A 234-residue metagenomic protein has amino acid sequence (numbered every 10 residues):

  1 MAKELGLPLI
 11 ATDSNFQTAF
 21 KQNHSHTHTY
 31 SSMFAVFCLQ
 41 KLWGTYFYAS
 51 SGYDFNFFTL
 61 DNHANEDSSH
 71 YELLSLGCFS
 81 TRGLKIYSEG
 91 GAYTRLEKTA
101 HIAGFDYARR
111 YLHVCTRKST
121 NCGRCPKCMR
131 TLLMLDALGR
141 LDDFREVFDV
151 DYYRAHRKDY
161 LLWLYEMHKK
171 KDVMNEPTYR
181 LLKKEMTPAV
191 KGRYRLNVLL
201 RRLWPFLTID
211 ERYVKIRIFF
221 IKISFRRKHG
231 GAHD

Functional and structural regions predicted by a protein language model:
M1-L207: Nucleotide-activated chemistry modules centered on ATP-dependent adenylation/adenylyltransferase
R195-D234: Boundary detector for helix-to-coil junctions that initiate low-complexity/charged tails
